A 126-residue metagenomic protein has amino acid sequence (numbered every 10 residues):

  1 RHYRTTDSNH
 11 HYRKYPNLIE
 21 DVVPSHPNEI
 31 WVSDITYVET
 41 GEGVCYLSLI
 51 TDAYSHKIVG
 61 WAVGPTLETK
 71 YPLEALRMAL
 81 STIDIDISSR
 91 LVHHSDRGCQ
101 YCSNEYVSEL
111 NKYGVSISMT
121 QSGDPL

Functional and structural regions predicted by a protein language model:
R1-L126: Charged DNA-binding/catalytic regions of mobile-element recombinases
